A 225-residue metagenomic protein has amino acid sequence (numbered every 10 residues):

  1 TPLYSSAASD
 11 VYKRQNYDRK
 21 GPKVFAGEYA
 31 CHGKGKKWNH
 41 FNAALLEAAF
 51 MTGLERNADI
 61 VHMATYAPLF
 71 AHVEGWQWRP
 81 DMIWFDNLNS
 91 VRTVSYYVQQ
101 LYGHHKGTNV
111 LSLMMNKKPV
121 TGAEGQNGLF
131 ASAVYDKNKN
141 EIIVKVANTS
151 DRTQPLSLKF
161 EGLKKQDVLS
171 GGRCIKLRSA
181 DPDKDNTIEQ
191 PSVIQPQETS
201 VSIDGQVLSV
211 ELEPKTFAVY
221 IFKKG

Functional and structural regions predicted by a protein language model:
T1-Y12: Single conserved hydrophobic/aromatic residue that forms the stacking wall/gate of nucleotide- or nucleobase-binding
S9, E47-M51, Q154-S157, Q206: Short alpha-helical segments and helix-capping/turn motifs at coil-helix boundaries
K13-R14, F50-L54, L129-V134, K145 (+1 more regions): Generic recognition of flexible, low-complexity loop/linker segments
R14-K20: Acidic (Asp/Glu)-rich catalytic clusters
G21-A131, N140: Aromatic/acidic polysaccharide-binding cleft in carbohydrate-active enzymes
A64, Q99, V144, C174 (+1 more regions): Hydrophobic, well-ordered secondary-structure elements that form the walls of internal hydrophobic environments
S90-V91, Y102, K137-S150, L158: C-terminal catalytic subdomain
K118-G128, A147-G225: C-terminal beta-sandwich/jelly-roll accessory domains of carbohydrate-active enzymes
